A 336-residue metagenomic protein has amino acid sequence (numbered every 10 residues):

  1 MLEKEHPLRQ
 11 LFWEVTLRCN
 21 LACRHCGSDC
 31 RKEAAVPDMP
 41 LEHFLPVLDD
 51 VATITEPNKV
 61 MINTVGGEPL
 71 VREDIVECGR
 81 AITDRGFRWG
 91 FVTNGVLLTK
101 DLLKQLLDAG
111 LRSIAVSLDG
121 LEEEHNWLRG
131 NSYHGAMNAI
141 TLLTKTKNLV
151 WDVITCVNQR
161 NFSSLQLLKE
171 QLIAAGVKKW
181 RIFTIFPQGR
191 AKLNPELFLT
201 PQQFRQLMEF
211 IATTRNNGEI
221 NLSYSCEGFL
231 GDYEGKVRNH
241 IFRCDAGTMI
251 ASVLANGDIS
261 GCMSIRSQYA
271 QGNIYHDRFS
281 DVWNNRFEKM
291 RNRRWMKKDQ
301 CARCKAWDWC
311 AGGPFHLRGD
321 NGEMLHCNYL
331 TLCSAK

Functional and structural regions predicted by a protein language model:
M1-P7, S264-K336: Flexible mid-to-C-terminal extensions adjoining Fe-S/redox cofactors in radical SAM and related proteins
M1-R112: Conserved alpha-helical substructure of the radical SAM core
F12, T16, N20, I241 (+2 more regions): Residues immediately within or flanking Cys/His clusters that coordinate Zn2+ in small zinc-binding modules
C19, G257, F279: Conserved, mostly hydrophobic/aromatic
N20, R24-G27, D245, A302-K305 (+1 more regions): Cys/His/Pro-rich metal-binding microdomains
A34-A35, M39, D108-S113, S117-D119 (+2 more regions): Radical SAM enzyme [4Fe-4S]-AdoMet core and its adjacent flexible, acidic and glycine-rich loops/tails across
I62-T64, F91, V116, V153 (+1 more regions): Buried hydrophobic side chains on well-structured beta-strands
